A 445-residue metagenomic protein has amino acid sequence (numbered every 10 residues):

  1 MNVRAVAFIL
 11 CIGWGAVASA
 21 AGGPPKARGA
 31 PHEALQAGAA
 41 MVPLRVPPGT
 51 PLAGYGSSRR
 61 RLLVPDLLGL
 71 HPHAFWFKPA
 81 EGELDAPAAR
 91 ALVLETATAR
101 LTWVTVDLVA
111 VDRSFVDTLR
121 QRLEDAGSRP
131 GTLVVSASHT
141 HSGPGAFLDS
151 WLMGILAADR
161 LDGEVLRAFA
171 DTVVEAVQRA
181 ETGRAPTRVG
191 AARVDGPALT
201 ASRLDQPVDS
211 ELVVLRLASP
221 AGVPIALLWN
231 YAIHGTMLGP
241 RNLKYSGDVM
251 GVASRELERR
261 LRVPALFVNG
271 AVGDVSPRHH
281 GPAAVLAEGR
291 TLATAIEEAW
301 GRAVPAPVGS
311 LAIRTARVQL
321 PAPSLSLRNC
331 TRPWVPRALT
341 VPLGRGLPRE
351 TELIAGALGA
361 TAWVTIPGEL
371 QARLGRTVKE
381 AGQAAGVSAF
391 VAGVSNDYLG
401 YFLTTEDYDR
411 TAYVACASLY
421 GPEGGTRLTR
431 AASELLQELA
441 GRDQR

Functional and structural regions predicted by a protein language model:
M1-A5: Positively charged n-region of N-terminal signal peptides that target proteins for export
V6-A16: Bacterial N-terminal signal peptides
S19-A21: Low-complexity, Gly/Pro
G23-S136, T140-V272, P277-R290, W300 (+1 more regions): Conserved beta-alpha junction segments in alpha/beta enzyme cores
